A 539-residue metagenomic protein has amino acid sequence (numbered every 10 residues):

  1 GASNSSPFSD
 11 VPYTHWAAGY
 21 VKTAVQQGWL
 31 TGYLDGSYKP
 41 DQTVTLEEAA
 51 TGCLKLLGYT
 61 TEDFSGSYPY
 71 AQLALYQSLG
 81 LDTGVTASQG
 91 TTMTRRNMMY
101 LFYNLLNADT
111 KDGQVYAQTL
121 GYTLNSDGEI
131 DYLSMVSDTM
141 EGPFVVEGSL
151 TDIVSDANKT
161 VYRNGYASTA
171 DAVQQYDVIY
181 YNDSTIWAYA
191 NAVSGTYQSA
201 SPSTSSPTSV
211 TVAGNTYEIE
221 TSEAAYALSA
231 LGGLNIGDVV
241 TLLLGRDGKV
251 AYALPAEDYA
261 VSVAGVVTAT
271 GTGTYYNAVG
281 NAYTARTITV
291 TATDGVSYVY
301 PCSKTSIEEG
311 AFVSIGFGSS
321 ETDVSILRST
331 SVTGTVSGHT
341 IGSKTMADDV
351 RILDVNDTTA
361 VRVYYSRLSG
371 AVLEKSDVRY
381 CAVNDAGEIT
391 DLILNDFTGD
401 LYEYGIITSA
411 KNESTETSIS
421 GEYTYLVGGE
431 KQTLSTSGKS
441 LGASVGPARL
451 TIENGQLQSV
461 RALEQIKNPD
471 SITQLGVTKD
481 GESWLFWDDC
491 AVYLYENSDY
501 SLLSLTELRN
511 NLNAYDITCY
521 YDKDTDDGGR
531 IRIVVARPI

Functional and structural regions predicted by a protein language model:
G1-A18, Q27-E47, L54-T92, L106-N164 (+1 more regions): Feature responds to low-complexity, polar/acidic, surface-exposed segments characteristic of secreted/exported proteins
D82, T123-I539: Solvent-exposed hydroxyl-ligand-binding patches built from regularly spaced Ser/Thr and small hydrophobics
Y100, T110-Q114, L392-I393, V534-A536: Long, non-globular low-complexity/IDR segments in eukaryotic proteins
